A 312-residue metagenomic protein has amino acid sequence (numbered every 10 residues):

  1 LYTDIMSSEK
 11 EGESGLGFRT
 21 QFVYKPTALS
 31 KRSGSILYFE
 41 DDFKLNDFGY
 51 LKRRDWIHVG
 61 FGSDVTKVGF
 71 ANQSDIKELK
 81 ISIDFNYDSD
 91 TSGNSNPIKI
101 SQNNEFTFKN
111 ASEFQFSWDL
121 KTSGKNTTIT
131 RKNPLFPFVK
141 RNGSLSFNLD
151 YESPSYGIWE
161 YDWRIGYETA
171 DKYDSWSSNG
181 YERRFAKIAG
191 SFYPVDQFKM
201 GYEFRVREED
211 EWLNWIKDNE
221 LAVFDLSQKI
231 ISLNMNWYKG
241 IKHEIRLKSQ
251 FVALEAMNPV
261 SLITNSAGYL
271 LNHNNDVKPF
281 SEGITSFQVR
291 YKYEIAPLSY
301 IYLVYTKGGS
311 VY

Functional and structural regions predicted by a protein language model:
Y2-Y312: Exposed, low-structure sequence patches enriched in small/polar residues
